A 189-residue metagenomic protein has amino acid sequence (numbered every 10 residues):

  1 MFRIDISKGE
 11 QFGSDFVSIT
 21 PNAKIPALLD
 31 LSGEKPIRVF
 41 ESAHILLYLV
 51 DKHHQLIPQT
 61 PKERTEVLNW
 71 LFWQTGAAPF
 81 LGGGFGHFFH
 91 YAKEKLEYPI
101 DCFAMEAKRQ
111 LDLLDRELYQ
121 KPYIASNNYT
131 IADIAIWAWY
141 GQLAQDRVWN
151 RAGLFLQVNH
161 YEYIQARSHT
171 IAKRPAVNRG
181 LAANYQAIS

Functional and structural regions predicted by a protein language model:
M1-D101, M105: GST-like domain detector, emphasizing the conserved glutathione-binding G-site in the N-terminal thioredoxin-like
S18, K173, A182: Phosphate-coordinating loops and pocket residues in cytosolic domains that bind phosphorylated ligands
V50, W139-Y140, L181: Active-site-flanking alpha-helical
T60, G82, R147, L181-A182: Short, flexible helix/strand-to-coil boundary loops that buttress conserved ligand/catalytic motifs in alpha/beta
W70-H169, K173: GST-like fold's C-terminal all-alpha helical module
V177-S189: C-terminal helix/juxtamembrane-tail motif
